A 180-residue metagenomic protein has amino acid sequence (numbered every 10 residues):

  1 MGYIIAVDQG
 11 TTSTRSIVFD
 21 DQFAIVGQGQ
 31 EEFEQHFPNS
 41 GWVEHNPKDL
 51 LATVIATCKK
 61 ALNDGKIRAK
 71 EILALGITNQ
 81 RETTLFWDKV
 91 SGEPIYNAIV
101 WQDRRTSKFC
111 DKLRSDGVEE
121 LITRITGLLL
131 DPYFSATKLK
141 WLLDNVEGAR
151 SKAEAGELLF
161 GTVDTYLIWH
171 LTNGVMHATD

Functional and structural regions predicted by a protein language model:
M1-Y96, R124: N-terminal glycine/serine-rich phosphate-binding loop of ATP-dependent small-molecule kinases, especially carbohydrate
Q9-T11, I122-D180: Gly/Ser/Thr-rich active-site cleft segment
K48, A52-K59, N63, D111 (+4 more regions): A broad, structural surface signal
I55, F86-G148: Glycine-rich phosphate-binding loop and adjoining helix at the ATP-binding site of ATP-dependent phosphoryl-transfer
L73, N97-A98, K152-E157: Short active-site oxyanion
R81, V90, R104-R105, D164-Y166 (+1 more regions): Short, flexible active-site-adjacent loop segments at beta-strand->alpha-helix junctions, enriched in small/polar
